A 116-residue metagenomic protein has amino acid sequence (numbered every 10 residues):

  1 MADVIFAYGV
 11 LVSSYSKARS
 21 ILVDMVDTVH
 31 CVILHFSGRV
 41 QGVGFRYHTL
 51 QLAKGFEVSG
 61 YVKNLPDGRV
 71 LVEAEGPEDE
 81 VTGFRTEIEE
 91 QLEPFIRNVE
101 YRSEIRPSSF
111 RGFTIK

Functional and structural regions predicted by a protein language model:
D3-K116: Intrinsically disordered, low-complexity, mixed-charge
